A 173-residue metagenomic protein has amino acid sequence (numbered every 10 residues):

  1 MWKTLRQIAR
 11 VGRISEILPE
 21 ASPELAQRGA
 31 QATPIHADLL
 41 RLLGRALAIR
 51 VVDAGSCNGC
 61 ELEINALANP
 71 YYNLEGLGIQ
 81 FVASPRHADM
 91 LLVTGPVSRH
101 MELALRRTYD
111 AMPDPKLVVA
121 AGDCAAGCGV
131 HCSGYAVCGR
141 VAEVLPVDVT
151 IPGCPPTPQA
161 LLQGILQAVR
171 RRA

Functional and structural regions predicted by a protein language model:
M1-G55, A66, Y71-L74, V82 (+4 more regions): Iron-sulfur (Fe-S) cluster-binding modules
D53, F81, V93, S98-M101: Metallocofactor- and cofactor-centric catalytic cores in central/energy metabolism, strongly enriched
G55, P96-S98, C124-A126, P156: Short glycine-rich anion-binding loops that position phosphate/pyrophosphate groups of nucleotides and phosphorylated
G78-H87: Short acidic low-complexity segments
D89-M90, L117: Structural motif
S98-L105, C128-S133: Glycine/threonine-rich flexible loop motifs
A104-A120: A short, gly/pro- and small-residue-rich
